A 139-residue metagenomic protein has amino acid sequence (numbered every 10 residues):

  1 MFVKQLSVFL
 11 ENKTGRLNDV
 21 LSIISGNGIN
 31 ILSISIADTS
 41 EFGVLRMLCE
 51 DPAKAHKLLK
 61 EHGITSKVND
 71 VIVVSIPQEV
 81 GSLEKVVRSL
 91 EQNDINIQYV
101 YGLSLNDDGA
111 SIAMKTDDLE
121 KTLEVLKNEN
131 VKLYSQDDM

Functional and structural regions predicted by a protein language model:
M1-M139: A conserved regulatory-domain signal marking ACT and ACT-like small-molecule sensing domains and adjacent regulatory
